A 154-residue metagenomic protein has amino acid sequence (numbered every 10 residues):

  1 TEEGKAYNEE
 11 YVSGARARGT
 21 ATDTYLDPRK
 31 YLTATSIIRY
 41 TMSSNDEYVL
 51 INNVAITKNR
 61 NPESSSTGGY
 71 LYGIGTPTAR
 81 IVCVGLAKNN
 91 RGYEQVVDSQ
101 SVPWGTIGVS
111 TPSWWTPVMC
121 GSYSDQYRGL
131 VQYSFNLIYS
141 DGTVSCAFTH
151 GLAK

Functional and structural regions predicted by a protein language model:
T1-P28: N-terminal propeptides/leader regions of secreted preproproteins that are proteolytically removed before maturation
N8, S36, N52-N53, V131-Y133: Polar/charged side chains located within well-ordered beta-strands of beta-rich proteins
Y31-T111, V144-C146: Short helix-loop boundary/capping segments
G108-G121: Exposed aromatic-hydrophobic patches
C120-Q132: Noncatalytic modules at the cell exterior or secretory-pathway interfaces, chiefly beta-strand-rich lectin/adhesion
V131-A147: Short, exposed beta-strand-loop hairpins at the edges of beta-sheets in extracellular/periplasmic proteins
L152-K154: Short, solvent-exposed mixed-charge patches
